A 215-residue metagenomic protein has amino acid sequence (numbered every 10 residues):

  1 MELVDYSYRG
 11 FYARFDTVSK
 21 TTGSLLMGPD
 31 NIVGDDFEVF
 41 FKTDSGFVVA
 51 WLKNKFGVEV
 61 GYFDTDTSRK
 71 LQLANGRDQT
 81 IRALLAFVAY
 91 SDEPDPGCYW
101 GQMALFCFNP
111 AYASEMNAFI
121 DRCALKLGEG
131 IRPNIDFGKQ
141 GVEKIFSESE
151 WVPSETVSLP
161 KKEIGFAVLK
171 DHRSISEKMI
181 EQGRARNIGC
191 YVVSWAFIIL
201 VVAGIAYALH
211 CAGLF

Functional and structural regions predicted by a protein language model:
M1-F215: Conserved active-site motif detector
